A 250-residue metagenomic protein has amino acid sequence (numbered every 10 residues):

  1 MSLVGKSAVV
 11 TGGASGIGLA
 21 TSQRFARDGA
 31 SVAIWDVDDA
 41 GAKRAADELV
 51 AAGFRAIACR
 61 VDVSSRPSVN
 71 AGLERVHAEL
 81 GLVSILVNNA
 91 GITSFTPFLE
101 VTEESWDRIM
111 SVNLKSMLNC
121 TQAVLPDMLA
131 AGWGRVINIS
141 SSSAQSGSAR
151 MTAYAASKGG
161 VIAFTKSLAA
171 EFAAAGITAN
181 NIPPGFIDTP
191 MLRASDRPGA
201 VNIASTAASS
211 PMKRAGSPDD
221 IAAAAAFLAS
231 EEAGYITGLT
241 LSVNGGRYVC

Functional and structural regions predicted by a protein language model:
V87, A173, T178, I236-G238: Short, small/polar-rich loop/turn modules that mediate ligand/substrate recognition or access, typified
T96-L99, S146-T152, A174-A175, K213 (+1 more regions): Active-site loop immediately N-terminal to the catalytic Tyr-X3-Lys motif of short-chain dehydrogenase/reductase
P97-F98, T102-D107, T206: Substrate-binding pocket helix/loop in short-chain dehydrogenase/reductase
T121, S157, T165: Active-site helix of classical SDR
P126, A170-A174, G234: Alpha-helical segment proximal to the catalytic Tyr-Lys
W133, R214-Y248: C-terminal substrate-recognition "lid" of short-chain dehydrogenase/reductases
S141: Residue(s) in the substrate-gating loop at a strand-loop-helix junction that position the organic substrate next
